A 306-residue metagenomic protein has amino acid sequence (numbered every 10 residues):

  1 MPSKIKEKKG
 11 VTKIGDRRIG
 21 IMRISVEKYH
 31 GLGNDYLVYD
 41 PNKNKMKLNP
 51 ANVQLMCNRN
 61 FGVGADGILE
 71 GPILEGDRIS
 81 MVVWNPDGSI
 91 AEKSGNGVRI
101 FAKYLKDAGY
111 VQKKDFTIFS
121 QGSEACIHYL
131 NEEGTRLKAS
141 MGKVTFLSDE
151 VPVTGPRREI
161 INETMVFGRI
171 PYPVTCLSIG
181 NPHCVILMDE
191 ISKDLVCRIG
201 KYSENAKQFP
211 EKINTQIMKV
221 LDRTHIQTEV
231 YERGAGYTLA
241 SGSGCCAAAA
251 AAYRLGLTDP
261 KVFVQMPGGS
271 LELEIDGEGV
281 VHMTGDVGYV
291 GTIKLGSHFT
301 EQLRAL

Functional and structural regions predicted by a protein language model:
M1-I21: N-terminal amphipathic/basic-hydrophobic helices that include classical n-h-c signal peptides and signal-anchor
I19-E133, C184-L306: A glycine-rich beta-to-alpha transition motif near the start of alpha/beta enzyme domains, typified by
H128, S140, P152, T164-V166 (+1 more regions): Generic structural detector for well-ordered beta-strands
T135-M141: Short, solvent-exposed secondary-structure boundary/capping segments
T145-P173: Active-site glycine-rich loop that binds ribose-phosphate moieties when present
